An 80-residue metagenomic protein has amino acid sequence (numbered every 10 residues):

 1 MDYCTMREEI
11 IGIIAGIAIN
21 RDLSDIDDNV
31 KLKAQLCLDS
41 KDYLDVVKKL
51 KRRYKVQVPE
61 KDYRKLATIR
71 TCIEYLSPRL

Functional and structural regions predicted by a protein language model:
D2-K48, R52-R53, Q57-L80: Phosphopantetheine-dependent thiolation modules in NRPS/PKS and related acyl-activating systems
